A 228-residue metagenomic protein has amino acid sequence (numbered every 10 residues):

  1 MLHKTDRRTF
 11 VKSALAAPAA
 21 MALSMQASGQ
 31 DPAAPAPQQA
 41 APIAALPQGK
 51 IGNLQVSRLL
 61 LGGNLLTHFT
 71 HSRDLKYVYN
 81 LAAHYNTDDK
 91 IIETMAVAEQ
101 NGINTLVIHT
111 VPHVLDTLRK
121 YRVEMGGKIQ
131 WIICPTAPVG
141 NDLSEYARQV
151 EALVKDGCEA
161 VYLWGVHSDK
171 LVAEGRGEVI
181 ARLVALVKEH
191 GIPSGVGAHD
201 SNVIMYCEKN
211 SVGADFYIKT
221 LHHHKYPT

Functional and structural regions predicted by a protein language model:
M1-P18: N-terminal secretory signal peptides and thylakoid transit peptides that target proteins across membranes
M25-L60: C-terminal segment of N-terminal export signals and the immediately downstream linker at the start of the mature
L61, S194: Conserved, mostly hydrophobic/aromatic
N86-V97, D142-L153: Short, acidic/polar
I92-V111: Catalytic domains of carbohydrate-active enzymes, especially glycoside hydrolases
P112-V123, D169-R182: Active-site-adjacent beta->alpha loops and helix N-cap segments on the catalytic face of soluble alpha/beta enzymes
Y146-G175: Active-site gating/metal-coordination segments in enzymes
D156-E159, N210-I218: Glycine-enriched alpha-helix->loop->beta-strand junction motifs that scaffold or abut catalytic
